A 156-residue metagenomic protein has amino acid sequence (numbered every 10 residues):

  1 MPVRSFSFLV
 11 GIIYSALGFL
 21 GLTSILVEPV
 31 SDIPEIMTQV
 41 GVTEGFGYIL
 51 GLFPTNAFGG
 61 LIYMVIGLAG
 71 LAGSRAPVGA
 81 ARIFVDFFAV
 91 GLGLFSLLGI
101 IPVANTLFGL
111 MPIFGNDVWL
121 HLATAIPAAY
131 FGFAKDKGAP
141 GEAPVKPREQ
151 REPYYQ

Functional and structural regions predicted by a protein language model:
M1-Q156: Membrane-interface extramembranous regions
